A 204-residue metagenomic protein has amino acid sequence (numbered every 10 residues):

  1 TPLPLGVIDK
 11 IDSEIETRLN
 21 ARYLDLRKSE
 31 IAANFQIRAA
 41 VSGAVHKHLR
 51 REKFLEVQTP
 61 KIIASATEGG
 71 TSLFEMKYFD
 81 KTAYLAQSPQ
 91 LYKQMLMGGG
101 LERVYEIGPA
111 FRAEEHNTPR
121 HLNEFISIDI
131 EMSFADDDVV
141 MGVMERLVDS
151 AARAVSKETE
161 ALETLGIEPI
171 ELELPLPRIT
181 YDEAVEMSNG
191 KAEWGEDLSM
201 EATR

Functional and structural regions predicted by a protein language model:
T1-S133: Class II aminoacyl-tRNA synthetase-like tRNA-binding/catalytic domains
R38, S42, H46, M141-E145 (+2 more regions): Hydrophobic, well-ordered secondary-structure segments
V41, S88, G100-R103, V140 (+3 more regions): Alpha-helical structural motif
T67-S72, R146-R204: Metal-assisted phosphate- and nucleotidyl-transfer catalytic regions
T82-G98, D137-M141, V185-D197: Short, surface-exposed, charge-dense and proline/glycine-enriched linear segments
S133, D137-D149: Well-ordered alpha/beta subsegment
